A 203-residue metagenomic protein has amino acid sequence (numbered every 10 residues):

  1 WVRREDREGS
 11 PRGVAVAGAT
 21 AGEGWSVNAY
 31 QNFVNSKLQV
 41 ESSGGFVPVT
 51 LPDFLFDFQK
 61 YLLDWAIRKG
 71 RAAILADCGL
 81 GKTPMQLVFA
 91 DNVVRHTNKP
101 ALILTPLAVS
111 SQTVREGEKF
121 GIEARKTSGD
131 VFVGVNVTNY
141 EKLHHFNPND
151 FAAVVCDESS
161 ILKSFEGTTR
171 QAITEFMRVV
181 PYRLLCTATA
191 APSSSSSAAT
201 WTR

Functional and structural regions predicted by a protein language model:
R4-R7, R12, A188-S193, T200: Short, compositionally biased segments
E5-R7, R12-V14, A21, W25-P181: SF2 helicase/translocase NTPase motor core, specifically the RecA-like lobe 1 inter-motif segment between Walker
C78-G79, V180-A198: Conserved helicase ATPase motor motifs in RecA-like P-loop NTPase domains
L87, S194-R203: PAPS/PAP-binding and catalytic site of the sulfotransferase fold
